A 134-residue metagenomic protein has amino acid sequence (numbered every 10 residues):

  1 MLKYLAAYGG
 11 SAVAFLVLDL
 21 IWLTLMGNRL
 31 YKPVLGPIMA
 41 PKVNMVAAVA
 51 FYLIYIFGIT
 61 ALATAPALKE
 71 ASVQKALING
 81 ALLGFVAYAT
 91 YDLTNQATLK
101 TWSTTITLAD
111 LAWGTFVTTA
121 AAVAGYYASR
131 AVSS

Functional and structural regions predicted by a protein language model:
M1-S134: Juxtamembrane/disordered regions of integral membrane proteins
